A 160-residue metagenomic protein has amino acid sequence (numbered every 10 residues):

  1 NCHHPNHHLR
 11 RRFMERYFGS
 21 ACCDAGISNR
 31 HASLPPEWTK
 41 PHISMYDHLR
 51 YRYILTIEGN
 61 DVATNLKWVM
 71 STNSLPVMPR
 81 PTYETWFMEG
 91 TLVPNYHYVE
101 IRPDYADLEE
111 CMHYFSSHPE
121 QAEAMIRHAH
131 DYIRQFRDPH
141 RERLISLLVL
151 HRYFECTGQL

Functional and structural regions predicted by a protein language model:
N1-E37, Q135: Conserved catalytic-core segment of nucleotide-activated headgroup transferases in glycan assembly
H42, Y46-L160: Catalytic binding pocket for nucleotide-activated donors in carbohydrate/polymer assembly enzymes
